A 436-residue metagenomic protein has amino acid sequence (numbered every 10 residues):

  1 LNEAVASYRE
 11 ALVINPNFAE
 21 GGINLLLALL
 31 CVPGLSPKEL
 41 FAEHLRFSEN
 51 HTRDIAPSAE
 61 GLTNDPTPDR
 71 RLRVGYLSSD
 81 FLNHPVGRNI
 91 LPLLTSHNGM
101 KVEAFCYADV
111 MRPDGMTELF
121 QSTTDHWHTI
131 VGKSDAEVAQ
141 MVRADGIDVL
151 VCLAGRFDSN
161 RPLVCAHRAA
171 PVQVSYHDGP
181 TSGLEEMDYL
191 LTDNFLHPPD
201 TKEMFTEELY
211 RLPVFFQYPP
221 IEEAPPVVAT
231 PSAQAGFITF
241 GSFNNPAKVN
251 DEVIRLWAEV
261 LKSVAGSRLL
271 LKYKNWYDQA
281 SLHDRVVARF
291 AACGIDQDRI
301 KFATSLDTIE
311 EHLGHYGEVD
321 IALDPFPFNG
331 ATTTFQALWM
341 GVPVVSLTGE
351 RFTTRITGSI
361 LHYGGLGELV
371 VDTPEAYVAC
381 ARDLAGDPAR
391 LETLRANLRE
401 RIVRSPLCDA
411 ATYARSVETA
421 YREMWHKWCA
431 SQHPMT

Functional and structural regions predicted by a protein language model:
L1-F237, D251, R255, V287-Q297 (+6 more regions): Alpha-helical solenoid repeat scaffolds of the TPR/TPR-like class and their adjacent stem/linker regions that mediate
L77, Y107, F243, L270-K272 (+1 more regions): Short hydrophobic segments within beta-strands
S79-D80, S242-A247, K274, S305: Conserved donor-binding loops in enzymes that form glycosidic bonds
K101-E103, A258-A292: A conserved nucleotide-sugar
V164, V260, Q336-A337, I360: Hydrophobic/aromatic ligand-binding patch that stacks against planar heteroaromatic rings of cofactors or nucleotides
W276-D278, I300, I309-E311: Ligand/substrate-recognition segments at binding pockets and active sites
N329-T333, L338: Short glycine/acidic-rich beta->alpha loop that forms part of the nucleotide-sugar donor binding site in diverse
I356-T357: CoA-thioester-processing core
